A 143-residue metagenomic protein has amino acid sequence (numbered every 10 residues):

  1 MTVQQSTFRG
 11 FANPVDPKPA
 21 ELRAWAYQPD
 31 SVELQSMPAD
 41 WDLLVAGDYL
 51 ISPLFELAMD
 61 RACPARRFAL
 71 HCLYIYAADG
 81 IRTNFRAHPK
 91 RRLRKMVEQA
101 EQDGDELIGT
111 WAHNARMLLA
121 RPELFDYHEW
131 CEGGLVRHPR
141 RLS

Functional and structural regions predicted by a protein language model:
M1-S143: Extended repeat-based scaffolds of very large eukaryotic assembly and lipid-transport proteins
